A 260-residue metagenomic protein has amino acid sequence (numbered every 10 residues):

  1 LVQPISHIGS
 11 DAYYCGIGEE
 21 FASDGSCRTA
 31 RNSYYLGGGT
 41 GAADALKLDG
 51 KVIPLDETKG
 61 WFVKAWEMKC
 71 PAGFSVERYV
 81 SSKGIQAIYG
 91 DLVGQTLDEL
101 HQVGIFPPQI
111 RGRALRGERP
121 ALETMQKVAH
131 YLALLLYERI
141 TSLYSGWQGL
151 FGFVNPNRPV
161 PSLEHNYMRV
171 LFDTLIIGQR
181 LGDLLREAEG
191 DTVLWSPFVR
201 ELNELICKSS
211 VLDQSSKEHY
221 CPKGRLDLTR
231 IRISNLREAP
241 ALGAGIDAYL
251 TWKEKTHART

Functional and structural regions predicted by a protein language model:
L1-F74, A239-T260: Phosphate-binding/catalytic loop of phosphoryl-transfer enzymes
S26, A72-T260: ATP-binding/phosphotransfer module of carbohydrate and carboxylate kinases, centering on a glycine-rich
